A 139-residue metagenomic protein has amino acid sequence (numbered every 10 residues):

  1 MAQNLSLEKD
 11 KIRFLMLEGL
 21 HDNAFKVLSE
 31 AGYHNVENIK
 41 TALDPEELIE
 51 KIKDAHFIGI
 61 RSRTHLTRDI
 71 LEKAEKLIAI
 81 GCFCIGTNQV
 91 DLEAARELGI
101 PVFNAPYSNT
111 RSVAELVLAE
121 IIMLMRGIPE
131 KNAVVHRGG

Functional and structural regions predicted by a protein language model:
M1-F103: An N-terminal-biased, well-structured beta-alpha scaffold segment characteristic of Rossmann-like dinucleotide-binding
L98, P106-G139: Phosphate-binding beta-alpha-beta segment of Rossmann-like dinucleotide-binding domains, i.e., the NAD(P)
